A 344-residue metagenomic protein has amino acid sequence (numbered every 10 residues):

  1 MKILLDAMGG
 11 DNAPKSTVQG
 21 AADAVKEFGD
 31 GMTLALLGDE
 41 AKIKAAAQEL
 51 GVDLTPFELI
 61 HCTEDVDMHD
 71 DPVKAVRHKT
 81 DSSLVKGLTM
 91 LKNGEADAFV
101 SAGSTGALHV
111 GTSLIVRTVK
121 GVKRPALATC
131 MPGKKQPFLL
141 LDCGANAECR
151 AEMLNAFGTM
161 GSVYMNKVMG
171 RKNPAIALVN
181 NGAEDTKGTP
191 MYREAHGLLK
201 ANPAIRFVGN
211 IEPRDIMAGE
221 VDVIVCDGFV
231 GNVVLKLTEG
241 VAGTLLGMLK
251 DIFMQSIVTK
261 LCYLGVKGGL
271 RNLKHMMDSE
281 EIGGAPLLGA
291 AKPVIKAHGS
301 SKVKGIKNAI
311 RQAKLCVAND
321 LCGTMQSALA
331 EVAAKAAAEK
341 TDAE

Functional and structural regions predicted by a protein language model:
M1-L5, D11-K15, G31, A45 (+3 more regions): N-terminal charge/polar-biased segments
L4-K15, A145-N155, K296-V303: Short, glycine-rich nucleotide/cofactor-binding loops
D6, L36-G38, E58-I60, S101-G103 (+6 more regions): Short beta-strand segments
A13-T17, I43, D81-G94, A98-T112 (+7 more regions): Short glycine/serine/threonine-rich phosphate/pyrophosphate-binding segments that cradle anionic phosphate groups
P14-S16, F28-A35, A41-K44, L50 (+4 more regions): Glycine-rich phosphate/diphosphate-binding loop of Rossmann-like nucleotide-binding domains
V52-A96: Phosphate/nucleotide-donor binding subsite
S113-A126, C130-L140, E220-I224, G228-A338 (+1 more regions): Glycine-rich phosphate/nucleotide-binding loop
